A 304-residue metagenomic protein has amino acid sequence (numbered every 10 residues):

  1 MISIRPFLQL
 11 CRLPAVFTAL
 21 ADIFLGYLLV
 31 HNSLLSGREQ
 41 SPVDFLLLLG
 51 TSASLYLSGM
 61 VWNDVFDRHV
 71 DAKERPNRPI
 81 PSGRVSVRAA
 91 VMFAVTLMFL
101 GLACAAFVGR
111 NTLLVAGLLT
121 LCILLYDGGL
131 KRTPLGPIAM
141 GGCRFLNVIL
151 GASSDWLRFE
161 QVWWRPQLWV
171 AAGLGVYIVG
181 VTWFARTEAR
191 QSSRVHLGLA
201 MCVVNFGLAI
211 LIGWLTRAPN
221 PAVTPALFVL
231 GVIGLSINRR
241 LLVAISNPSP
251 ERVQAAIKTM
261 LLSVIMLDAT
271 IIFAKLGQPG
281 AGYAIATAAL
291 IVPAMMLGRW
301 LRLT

Functional and structural regions predicted by a protein language model:
M1-N77, R84-T96, V115, L119 (+4 more regions): Topogenic membrane-insertion module of multi-pass membrane proteins
I2-L8, V16, F145-T304: C-terminal membrane-associated helical module and adjoining short loops/tails
Q9-L10, D64, I80-A90, A106-T112 (+3 more regions): Short, amphipathic, aromatic/basic-enriched membrane-interface segments that mark the entry/exit of transmembrane
D22-V30, L97-C104, F145, S153-S154: Membrane-interfacial alpha-helical segments at the cytosolic side of multi-pass membrane proteins
L28-L29, F107-V108, G129, S153-S154 (+2 more regions): Helix-loop junctions at the membrane-solvent interface of multi-pass transporters, primarily the C-terminal
S33-S36, A103-V108, R158: Transmembrane alpha-helix boundary signature
L46-S52, R68-I123, G141, W164-A172 (+3 more regions): Multi-pass membrane catalytic core of lipid/isoprenoid biosynthesis enzymes
L125-T133, P137-M140, V148-A152, S193-H196: Membrane-anchoring/interfacial helices and their immediately flanking loops in integral membrane proteins
